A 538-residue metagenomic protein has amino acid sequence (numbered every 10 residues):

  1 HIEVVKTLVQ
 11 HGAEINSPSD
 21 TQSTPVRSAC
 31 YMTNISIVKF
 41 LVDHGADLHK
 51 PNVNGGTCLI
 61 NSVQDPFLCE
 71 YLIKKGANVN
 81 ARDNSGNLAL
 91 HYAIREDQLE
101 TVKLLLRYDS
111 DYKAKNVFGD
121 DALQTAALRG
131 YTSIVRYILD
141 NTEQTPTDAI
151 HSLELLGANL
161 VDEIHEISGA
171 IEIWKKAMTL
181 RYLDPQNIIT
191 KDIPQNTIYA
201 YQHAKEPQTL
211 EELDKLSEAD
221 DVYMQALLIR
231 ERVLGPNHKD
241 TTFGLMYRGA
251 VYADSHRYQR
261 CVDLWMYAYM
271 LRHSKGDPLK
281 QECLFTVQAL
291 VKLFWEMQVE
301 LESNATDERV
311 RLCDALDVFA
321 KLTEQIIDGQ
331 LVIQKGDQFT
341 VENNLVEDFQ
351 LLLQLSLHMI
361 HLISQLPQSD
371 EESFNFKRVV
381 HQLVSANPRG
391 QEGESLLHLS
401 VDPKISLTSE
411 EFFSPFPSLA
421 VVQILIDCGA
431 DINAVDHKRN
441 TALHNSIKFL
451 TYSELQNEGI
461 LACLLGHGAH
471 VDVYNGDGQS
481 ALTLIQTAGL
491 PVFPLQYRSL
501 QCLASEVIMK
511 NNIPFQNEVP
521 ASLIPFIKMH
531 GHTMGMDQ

Functional and structural regions predicted by a protein language model:
H1, S28-N34, N61-P66, Y92-Q98 (+6 more regions): Ankyrin repeat A-helix N-terminal signature
K6-E14, K39-D47, E70-N78, K103-D111 (+4 more regions): Ankyrin repeat domain, specifically the short helix-to-loop turn at the C-terminus of the second helix of each repeat
S19, N52, D83, N116 (+3 more regions): Ankyrin repeat boundary/linker residues
P146, G235-T242, D277-C283: Helix N-cap/loop-to-helix boundary motif
L155, H203-P207, L213, M246 (+10 more regions): Cullin-RING E3 adaptor/co-adaptor recruitment helices
A177-Y223, L293-S303, A315-Q334, L362-S373 (+1 more regions): Acidic, serine/threonine- and proline-enriched intrinsically disordered linkers and terminal tails in large eukaryotic
